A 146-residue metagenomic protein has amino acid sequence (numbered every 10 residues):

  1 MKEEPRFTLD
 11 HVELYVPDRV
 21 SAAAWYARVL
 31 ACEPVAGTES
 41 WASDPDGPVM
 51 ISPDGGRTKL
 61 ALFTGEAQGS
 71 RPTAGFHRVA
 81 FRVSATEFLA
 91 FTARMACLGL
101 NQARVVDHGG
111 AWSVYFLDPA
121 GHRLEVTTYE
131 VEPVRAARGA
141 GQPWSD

Functional and structural regions predicted by a protein language model:
M1, T64-G69: Short beta-strand/turn micro-motifs at beta-sheet edges
M1-P5, T92-D146: Vicinal oxygen chelate
E3-R6, E13-K59: Core segments of cupin and vicinal oxygen chelate
L9-P17, V49-D54, Q68-R94, W112-L117: Vicinal oxygen chelate
A24, R28, L89-A93, C97: Replace "anionic and nucleotidyl ligands
L60-F63, E125: Conserved beta-strand in the GNAT
